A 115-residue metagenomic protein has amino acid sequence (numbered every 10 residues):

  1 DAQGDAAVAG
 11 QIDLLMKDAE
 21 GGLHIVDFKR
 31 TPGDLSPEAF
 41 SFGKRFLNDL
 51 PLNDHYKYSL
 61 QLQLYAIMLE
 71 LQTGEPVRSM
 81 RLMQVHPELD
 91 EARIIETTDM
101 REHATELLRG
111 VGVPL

Functional and structural regions predicted by a protein language model:
D1-G4: A short acidic/basic microdomain associated with nuclease active sites
A7-A9, L23, E91-I94: Short, mixed charged/polar active-site loops that provide acid/base catalysis or chelate metal/phosphate cofactors
G10-M16, G21-R45, Y65: Conserved catalytic cores of phosphodiester-cleaving nucleases, focusing on short active-site segments
F42-K44, P51-L115: Metal-dependent nuclease catalytic regions and adjoining charged, substrate-binding loops involved in nucleic-acid end
